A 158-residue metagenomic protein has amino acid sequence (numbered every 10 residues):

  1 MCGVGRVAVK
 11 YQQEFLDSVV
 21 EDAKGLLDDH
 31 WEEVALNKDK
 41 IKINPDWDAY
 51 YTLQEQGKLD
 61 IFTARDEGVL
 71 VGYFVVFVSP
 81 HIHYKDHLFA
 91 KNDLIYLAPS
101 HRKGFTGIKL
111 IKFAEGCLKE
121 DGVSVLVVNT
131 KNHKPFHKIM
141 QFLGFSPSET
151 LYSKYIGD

Functional and structural regions predicted by a protein language model:
C2-P45: Short amphipathic alpha-helix that is part of the acyltransferase structural core
Y51-T63: A short helix-loop-beta-strand connector motif used in the catalytic cores of GNAT acetyltransferases and, in some
T63, V69-V78: Conserved beta-strand in the GNAT
P80-N92, S148: A conserved beta-turn-beta hairpin within the catalytic core of GNAT-like acetyltransferases that forms part
D93-K103: A short, internal acetyl-CoA/4′-phosphopantetheine-binding micro-motif in the GNAT/acyltransferase core
R102-G116: Conserved acetyl-CoA-binding loop-helix of GNAT-fold acetyltransferases
L126-H137: Conserved beta-strand-loop-alpha-helix junction that forms the acyl-donor binding cleft
N129-T130, S146-G157: Conserved catalytic-core motifs of GNAT/GCN5-like acyltransferases
